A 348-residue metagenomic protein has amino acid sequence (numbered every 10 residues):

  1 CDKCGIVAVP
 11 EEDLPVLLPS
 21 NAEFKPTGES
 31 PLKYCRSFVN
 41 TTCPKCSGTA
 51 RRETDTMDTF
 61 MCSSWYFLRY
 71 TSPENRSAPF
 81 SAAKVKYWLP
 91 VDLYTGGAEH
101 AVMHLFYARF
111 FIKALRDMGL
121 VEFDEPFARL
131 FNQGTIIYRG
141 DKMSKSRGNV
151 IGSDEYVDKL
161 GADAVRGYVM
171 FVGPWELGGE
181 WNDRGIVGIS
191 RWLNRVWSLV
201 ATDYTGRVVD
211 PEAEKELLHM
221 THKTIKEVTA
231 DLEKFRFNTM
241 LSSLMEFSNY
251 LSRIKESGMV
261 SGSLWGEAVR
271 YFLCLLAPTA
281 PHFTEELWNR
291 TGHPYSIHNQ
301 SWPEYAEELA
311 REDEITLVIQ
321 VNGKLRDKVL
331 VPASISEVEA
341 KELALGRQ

Functional and structural regions predicted by a protein language model:
C1-C4, F106, F123, E155-L330 (+1 more regions): Helix-rich, typically C-terminal accessory recognition domains appended to large enzymatic cores
C1-G97, F106, K113-M118, D124-Q133 (+3 more regions): Cys/His-rich finger/ribbon microdomains and the adjacent scaffold used for macromolecule binding/structural
G97-H100, K234-F235: Conserved, non-catalytic sequence blocks in retroelement Pol enzymes and Pol-derived host proteins
F111-I112, W288: Active-site-flanking alpha-helical
D117-G119, I137-M143, L177-G179, R253-I254: Secretory-pathway/luminal and periplasmic proteins that interact with or process carbohydrate-rich
S334-Q348: A short, contiguous, amphipathic alpha-helix enriched in charged residues
